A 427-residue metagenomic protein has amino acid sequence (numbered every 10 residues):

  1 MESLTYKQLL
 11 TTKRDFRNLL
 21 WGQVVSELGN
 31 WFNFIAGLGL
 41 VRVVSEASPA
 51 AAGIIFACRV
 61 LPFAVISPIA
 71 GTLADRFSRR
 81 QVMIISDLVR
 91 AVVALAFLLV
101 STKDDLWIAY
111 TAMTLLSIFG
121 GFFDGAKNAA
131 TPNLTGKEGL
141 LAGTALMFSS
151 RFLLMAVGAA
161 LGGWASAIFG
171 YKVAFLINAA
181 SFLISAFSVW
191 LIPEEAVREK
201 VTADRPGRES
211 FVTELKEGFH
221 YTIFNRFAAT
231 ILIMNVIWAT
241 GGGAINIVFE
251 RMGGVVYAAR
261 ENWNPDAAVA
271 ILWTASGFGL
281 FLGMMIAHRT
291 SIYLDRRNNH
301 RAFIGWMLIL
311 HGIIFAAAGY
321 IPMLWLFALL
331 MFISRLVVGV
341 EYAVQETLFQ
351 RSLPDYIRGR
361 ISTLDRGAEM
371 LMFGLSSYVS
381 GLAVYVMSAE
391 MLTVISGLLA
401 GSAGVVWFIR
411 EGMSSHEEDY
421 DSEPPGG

Functional and structural regions predicted by a protein language model:
M1-F16, E195-L232, G427: Juxtamembrane intracellular "pre-TM" segments in multi-pass secondary transporters
R17-I35, F56-A74, S78-V93, I108-A167 (+7 more regions): Substrate-agnostic recognition of the 12-TM MFS/MFS-like secondary transporter fold
V24, F32-A36, F169-L176, H220-M284 (+1 more regions): A single, central transmembrane helix in multi-pass transporters
N33, E46-G53, A145, W263-W273 (+1 more regions): Small-residue hotspots at the loop-to-helix junctions and early N-terminal turns of transmembrane alpha-helices
A36-E46, L98-K103, V157-I177, R251 (+2 more regions): Transmembrane alpha-helix termini and helix-breaking/packing motifs in multi-pass membrane transporters
A36-P62: Extracellular/periplasmic helix-loop-helix junction of adjacent transmembrane segments in MFS-like secondary
A64-I69, R76, R80-V82, S86 (+6 more regions): C-terminal transmembrane bundle of multi-pass solute transporters/carriers
A129, N133, Y171, F175-P206 (+1 more regions): Helix-loop junctions on the cytosolic side of multi-pass membrane transporters, especially the intracellular loop
